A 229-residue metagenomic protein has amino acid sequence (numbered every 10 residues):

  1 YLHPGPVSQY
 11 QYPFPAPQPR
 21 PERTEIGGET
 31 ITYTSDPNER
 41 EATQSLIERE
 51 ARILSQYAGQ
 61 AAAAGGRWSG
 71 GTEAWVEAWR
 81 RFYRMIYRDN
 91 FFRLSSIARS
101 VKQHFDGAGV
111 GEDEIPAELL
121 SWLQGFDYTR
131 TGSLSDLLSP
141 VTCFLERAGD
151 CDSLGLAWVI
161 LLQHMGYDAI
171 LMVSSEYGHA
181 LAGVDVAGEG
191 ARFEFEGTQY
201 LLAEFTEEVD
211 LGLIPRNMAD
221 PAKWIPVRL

Functional and structural regions predicted by a protein language model:
Y1-L229: A structural boundary/capping signal
